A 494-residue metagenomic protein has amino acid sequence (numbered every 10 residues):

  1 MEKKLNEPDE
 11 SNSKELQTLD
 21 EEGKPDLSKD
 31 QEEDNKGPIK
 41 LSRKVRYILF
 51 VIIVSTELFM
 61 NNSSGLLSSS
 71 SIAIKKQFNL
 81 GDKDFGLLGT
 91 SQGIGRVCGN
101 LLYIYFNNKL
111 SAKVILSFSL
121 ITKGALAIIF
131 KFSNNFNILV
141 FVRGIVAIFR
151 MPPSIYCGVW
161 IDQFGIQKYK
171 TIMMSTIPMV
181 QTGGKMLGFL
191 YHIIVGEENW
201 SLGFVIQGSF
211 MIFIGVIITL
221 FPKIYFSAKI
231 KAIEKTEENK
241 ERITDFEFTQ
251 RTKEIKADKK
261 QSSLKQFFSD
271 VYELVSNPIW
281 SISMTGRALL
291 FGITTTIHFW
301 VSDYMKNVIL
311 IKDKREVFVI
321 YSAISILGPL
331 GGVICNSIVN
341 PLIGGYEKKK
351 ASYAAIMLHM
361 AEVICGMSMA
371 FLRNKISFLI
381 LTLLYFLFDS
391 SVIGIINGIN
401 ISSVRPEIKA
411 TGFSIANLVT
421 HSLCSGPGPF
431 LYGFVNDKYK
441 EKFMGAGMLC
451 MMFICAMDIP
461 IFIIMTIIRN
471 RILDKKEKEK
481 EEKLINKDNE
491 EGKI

Functional and structural regions predicted by a protein language model:
E2-N62: Cytosolic juxtamembrane N-terminal segment immediately preceding the first transmembrane helix of multi-pass
I48-D82, I297-S302: Extracytoplasmic
G65, Q92-L101, M151, K185-M186 (+2 more regions): Residue-level signature of mid-helix packing/kink "hotspots" within the transmembrane helices of 12-pass Major
L67-S68, N277-N336, I393, N397 (+1 more regions): Extracytoplasmic gate region of multi-pass secondary transporters
C98-F136: Conserved MFS/SLC helix-loop-helix module at the cytosolic interface between two early adjacent transmembrane helices
V114-I128, K350-M367: Structural signature of the two symmetry-related core transmembrane helices
V142-V180: Cytoplasmic helix-loop-helix junction between adjacent transmembrane helices in 12-TM secondary transporters
I177-A228: Helix-loop-helix hairpin linking two adjacent transmembrane segments in secondary transporters
